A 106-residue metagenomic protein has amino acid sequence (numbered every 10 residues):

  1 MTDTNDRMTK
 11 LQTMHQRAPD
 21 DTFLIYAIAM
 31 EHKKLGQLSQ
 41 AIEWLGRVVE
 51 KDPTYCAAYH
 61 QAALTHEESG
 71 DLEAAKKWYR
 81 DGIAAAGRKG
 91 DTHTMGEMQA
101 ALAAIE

Functional and structural regions predicted by a protein language model:
T13-M14, R47-V48, G82: Canonical positions in the second alpha-helix
R17, E50-K51, E68, A85-K89: Structural marker of alpha-solenoid helical repeat scaffolds
